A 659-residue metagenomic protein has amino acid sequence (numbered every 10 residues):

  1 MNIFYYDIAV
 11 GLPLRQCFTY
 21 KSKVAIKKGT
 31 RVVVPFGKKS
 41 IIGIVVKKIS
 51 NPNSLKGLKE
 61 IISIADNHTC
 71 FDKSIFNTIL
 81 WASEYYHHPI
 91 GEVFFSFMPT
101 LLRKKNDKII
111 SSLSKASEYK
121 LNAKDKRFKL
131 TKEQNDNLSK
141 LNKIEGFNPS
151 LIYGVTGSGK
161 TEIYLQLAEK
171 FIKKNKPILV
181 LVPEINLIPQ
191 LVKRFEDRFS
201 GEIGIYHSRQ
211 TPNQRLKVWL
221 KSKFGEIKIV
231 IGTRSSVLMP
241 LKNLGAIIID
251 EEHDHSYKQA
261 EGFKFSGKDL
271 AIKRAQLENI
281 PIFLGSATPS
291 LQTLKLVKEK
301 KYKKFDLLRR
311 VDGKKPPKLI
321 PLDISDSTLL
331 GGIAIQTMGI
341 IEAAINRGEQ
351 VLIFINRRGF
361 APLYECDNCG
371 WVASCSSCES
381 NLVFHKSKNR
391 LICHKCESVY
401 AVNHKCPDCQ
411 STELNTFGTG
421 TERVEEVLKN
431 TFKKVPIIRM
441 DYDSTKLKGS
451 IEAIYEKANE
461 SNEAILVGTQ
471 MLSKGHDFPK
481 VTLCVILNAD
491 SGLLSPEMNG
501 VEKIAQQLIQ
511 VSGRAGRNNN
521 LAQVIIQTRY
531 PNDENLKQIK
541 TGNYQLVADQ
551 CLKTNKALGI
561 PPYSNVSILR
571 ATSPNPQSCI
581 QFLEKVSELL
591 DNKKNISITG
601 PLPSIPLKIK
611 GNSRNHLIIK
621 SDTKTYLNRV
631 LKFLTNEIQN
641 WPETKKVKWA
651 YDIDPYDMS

Functional and structural regions predicted by a protein language model:
M1-P149, L319: Terminal, basic amphipathic appendages of nucleotide-handling enzymes
I26-T30, P576-Q581, K624-L631: Short, conserved charged micro-motifs
P35-K38, E184, L558-I560, I605-K608: AMP-binding (ANL) adenylation modules
L58, C369-W371, L607-D622, I653-S659: Short, low-order "capping/linker" segments at domain edges
K126, T131, P149-I580, H616-L617 (+2 more regions): Inter-lobe coupling/hinge segments of SF2-like helicase ATPases
Q545, S578-T599: Short amphipathic alpha-helix segments
F582-E588, N628-E637: Short amphipathic alpha-helices in soluble, non-transmembrane regions that often serve as interface/regulatory elements
K594-S604, K645-D654: Short beta-strand elements
